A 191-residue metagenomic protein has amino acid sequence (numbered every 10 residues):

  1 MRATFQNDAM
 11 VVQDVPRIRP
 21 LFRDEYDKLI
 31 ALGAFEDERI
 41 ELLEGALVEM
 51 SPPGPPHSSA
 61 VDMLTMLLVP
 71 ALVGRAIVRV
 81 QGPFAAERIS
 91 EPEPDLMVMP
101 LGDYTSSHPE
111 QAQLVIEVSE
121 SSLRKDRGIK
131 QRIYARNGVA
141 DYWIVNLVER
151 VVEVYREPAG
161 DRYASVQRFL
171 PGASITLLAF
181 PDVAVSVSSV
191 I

Functional and structural regions predicted by a protein language model:
M1-I191: Gly/Pro/Ser/Thr-rich low-complexity, intrinsically disordered segments predominantly at protein N-termini
